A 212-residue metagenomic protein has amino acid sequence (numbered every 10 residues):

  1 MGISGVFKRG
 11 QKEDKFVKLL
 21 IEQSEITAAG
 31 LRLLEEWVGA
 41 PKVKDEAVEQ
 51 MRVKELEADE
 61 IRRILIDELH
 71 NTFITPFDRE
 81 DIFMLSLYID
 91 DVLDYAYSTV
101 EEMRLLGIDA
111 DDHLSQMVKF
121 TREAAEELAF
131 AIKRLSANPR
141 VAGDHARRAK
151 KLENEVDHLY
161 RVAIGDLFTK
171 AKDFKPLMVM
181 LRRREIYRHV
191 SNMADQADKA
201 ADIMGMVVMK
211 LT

Functional and structural regions predicted by a protein language model:
M1-T212: Cytosolic, long alpha-helical scaffolding segments
